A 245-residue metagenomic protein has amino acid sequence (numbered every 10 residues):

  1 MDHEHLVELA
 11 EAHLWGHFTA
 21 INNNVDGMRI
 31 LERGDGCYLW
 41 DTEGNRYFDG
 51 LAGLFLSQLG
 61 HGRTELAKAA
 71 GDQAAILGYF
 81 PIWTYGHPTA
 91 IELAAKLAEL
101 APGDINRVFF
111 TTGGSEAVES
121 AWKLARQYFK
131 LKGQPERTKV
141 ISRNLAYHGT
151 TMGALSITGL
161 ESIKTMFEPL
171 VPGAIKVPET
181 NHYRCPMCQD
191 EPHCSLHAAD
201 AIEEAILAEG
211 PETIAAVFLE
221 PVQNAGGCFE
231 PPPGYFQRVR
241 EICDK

Functional and structural regions predicted by a protein language model:
M1-D35, A198: Active-site-adjacent loop/helix segments that line or gate small-molecule/cofactor pockets in enzymes
H3, R46-Q134, I141: Glycine-rich loop-to-alpha-helix module at the N-terminal edge of alpha/beta enzyme cores
A10, A70, I242-C243: A generic structural signal for well-ordered alpha-helical segments
M28-D49: Active-site and channel-lining beta-strand-loop segments that bind or position nucleotide-derived/phosphorylated
F48-L51, P178, A216-V222: Short beta-strands and strand-loop turn motifs
A95-A215, G234: PLP-dependent aspartate aminotransferase-fold enzymes
Y183, E220-P233: Conserved PLP phosphate-binding loop immediately N-terminal to the Schiff-base lysine helix in PLP-dependent enzymes
F229-K245: Catalytic PLP-binding core of fold-type I/II PLP enzymes
